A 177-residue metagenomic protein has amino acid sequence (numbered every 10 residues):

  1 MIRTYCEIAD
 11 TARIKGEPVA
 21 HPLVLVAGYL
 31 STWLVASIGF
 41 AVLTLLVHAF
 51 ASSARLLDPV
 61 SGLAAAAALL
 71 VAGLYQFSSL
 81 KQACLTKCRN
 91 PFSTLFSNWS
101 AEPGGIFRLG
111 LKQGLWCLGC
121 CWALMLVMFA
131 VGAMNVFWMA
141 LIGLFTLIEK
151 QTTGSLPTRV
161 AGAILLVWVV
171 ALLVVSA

Functional and structural regions predicted by a protein language model:
M1-I8, T44-L45, T86, L124-F129 (+1 more regions): Re-entrant/interfacial helical elements at transmembrane boundaries that shape and gate the permeation pathway
M1-L30: Juxtamembrane transmembrane-helix termini in multi-pass membrane transport proteins
L23, A27-G39, L43, L111 (+4 more regions): Hydrophobic, lipid-facing residues on alpha-helical transmembrane segments of integral membrane proteins
S31, V35, G39-V47, V127-V131 (+2 more regions): Alpha-helical membrane-inserting segments
F50-A68, L74-L115: Alpha-helical multi-pass membrane helix bundles of inner-membrane/thylakoid proteins, especially permease cores
N98-E149: Glycine/small-residue-rich hydrophobic helix-like segments
L144-V167: Interfacial loop-to-transmembrane junctions
V170-A177: Juxtamembrane boundary at the C-terminal end of a transmembrane helix
